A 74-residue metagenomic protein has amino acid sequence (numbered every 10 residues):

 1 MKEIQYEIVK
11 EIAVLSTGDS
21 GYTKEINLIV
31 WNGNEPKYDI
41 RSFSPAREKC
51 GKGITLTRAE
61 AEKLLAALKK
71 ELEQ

Functional and structural regions predicted by a protein language model:
M1-Q74: Positively charged, low-complexity terminal tracts and the immediately adjacent first secondary-structure elements
